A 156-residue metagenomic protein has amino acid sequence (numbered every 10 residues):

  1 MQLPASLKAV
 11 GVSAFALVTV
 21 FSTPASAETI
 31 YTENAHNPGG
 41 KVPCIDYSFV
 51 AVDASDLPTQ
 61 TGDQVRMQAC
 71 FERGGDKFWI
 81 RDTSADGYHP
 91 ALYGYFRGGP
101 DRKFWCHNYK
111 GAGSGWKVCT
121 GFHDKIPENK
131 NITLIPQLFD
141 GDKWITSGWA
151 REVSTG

Functional and structural regions predicted by a protein language model:
M1-A27: Secretory targeting and sorting signals
A27-G156: Post-signal peptide N-terminal regions of Sec-secreted extracellular proteins
